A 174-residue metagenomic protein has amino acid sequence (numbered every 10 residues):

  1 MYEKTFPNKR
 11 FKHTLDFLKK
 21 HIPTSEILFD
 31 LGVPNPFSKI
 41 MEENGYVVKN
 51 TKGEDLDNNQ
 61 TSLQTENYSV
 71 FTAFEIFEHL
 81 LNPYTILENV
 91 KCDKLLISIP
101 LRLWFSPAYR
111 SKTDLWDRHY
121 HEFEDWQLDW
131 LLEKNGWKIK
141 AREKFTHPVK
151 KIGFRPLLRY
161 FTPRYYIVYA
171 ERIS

Functional and structural regions predicted by a protein language model:
M1-V70, Y84-D93, L115-W130, A141-S174: Conserved N-terminal segment of class I S-adenosyl-L-methionine
F29, F74, I97: Active-site flanking residues adjacent to catalytic metal/cofactor-binding acidic residues
V70-I76: A short beta-strand submotif of the Rossmann-like class I SAM-dependent methyltransferase core that lines
I76, P100, F145-H147: Flexible loop residues that form catalytic and substrate-binding hotspots at small-molecule/glycan-binding clefts
I97-H121: Short, glycine-/aromatic-enriched active-site segment of Class I SAM-dependent methyltransferases
L131-W137: A structural motif corresponding to the C-terminal end of an alpha-helix and its immediate exit/capping segment
